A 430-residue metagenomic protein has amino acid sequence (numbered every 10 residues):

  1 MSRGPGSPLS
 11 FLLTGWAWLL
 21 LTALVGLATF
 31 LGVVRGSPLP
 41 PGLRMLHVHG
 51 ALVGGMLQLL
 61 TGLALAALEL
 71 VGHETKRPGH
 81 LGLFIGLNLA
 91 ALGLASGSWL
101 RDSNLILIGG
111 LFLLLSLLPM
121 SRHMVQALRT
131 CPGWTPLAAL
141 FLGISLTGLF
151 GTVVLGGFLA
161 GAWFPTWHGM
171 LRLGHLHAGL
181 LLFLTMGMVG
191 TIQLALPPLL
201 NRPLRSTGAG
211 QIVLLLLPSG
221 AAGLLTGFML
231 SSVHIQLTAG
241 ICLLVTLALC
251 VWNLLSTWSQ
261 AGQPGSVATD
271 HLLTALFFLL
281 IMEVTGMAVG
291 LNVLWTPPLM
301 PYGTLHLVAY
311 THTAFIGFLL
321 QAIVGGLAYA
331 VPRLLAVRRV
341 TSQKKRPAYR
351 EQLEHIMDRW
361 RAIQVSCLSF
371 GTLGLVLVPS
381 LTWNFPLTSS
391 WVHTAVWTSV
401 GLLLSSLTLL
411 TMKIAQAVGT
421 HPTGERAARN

Functional and structural regions predicted by a protein language model:
M1-N430: Hydrophobic alpha-helical transmembrane segments of multi-pass integral membrane proteins
